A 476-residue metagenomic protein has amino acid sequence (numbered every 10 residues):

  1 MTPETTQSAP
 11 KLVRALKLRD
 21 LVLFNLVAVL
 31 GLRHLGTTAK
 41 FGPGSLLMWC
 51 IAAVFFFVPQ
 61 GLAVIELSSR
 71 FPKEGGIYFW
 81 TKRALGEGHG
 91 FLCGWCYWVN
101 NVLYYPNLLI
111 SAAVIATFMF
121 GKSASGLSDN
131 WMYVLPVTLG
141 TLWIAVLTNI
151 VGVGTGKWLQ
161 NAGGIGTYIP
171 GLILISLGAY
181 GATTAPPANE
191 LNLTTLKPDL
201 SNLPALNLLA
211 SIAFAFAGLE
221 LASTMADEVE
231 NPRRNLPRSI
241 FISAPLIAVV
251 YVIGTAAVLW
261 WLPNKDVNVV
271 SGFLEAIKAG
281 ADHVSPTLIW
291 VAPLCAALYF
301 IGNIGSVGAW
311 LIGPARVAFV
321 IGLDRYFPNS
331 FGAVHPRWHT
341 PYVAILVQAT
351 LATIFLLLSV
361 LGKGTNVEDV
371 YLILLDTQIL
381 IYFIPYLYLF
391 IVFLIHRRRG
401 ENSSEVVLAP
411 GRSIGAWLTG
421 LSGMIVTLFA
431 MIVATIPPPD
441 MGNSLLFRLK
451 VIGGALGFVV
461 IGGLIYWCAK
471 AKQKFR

Functional and structural regions predicted by a protein language model:
M1-I51, F57-V64, F71-E74, N192-L193 (+5 more regions): Membrane-interface "cap" regions at the ends of multi-pass membrane proteins
M1-P3, S8, F79-K82, L109-P136 (+5 more regions): Helix-loop-helix connectors at the membrane interface of multi-pass transporters/channels
K11, L159-A162, F331-H339, F383-P439 (+1 more regions): C-terminal membrane-solvent junction of multi-pass transporters and transport-like membrane proteins
A39-K40, V58-L142, L147-I150, F300-V317 (+3 more regions): Hydrophobic transmembrane alpha-helices that form the core helical bundles of multi-pass secondary transporters
L46-L47, S123-Y133, N161-A296: Helix-loop-helix junctions that connect adjacent transmembrane segments in multi-pass membrane transporters
F79-W80, G86, F118-S125, S239-G308 (+1 more regions): TM-loop-TM module centered on a large, flexible mid-protein loop between adjacent transmembrane helices in multi-pass
C96-S111, F216, L221-V229, I289-N329 (+3 more regions): Membrane-helix boundary/coupling elements in multi-pass transport proteins
Y133-A185, A217, I240-L246, L375 (+3 more regions): Membrane-interface loop-to-helix entry segments
